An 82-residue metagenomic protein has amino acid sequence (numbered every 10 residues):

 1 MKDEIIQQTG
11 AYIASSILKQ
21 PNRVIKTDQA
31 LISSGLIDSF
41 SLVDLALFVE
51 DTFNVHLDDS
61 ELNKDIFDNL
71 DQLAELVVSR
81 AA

Functional and structural regions predicted by a protein language model:
M1-R23, E75-A82: Thiotemplate assembly-line natural product biosynthesis machinery
I17-L36, F53-N63: Phosphopantetheine carrier-protein modules
S39: Catalytic nucleophile serine of serine hydrolases, specifically the conserved "nucleophile elbow" pentapeptide
V43: Conserved catalytic core of two-component sensor histidine kinases
E61-Q72: AMP-binding/adenylate-forming catalytic domain of the ANL superfamily
